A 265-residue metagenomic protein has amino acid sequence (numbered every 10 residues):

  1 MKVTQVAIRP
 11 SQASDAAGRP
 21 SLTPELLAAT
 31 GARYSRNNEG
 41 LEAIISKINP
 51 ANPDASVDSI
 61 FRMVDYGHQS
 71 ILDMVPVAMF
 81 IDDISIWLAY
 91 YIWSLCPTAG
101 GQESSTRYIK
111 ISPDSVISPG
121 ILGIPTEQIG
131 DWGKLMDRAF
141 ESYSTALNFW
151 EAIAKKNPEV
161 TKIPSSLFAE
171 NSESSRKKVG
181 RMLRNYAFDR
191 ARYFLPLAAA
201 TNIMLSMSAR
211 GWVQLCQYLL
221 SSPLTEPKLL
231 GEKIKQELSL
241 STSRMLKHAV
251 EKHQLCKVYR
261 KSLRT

Functional and structural regions predicted by a protein language model:
M1-T265: A conserved ligand/cofactor-binding region detector
